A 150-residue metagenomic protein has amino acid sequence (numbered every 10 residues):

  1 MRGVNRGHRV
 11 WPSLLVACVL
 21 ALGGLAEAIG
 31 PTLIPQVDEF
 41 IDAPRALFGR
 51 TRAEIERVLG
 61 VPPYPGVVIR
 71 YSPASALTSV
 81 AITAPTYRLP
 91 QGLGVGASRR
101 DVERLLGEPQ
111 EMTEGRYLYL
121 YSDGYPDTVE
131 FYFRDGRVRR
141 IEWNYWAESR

Functional and structural regions predicted by a protein language model:
M1-V4, Q110-E111: Short amphipathic alpha-helical segments with coiled-coil-like heptad repeat character
G3-L14: Bacterial N-terminal signal peptides that target proteins for export
S13-G23: Bacterial N-terminal signal peptides
I29-R150: A cross-family detector of function-defining hotspots
